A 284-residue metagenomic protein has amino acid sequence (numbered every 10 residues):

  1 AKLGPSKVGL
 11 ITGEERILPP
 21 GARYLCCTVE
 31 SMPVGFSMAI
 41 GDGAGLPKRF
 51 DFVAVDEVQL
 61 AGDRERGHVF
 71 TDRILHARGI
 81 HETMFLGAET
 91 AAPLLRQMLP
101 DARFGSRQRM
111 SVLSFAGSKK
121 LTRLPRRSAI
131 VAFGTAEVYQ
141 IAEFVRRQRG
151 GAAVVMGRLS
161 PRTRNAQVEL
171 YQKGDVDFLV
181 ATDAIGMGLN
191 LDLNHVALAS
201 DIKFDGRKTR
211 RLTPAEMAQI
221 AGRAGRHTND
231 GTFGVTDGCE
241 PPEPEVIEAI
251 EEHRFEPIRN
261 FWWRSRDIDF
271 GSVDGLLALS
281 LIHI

Functional and structural regions predicted by a protein language model:
L3-S37: Inter-Walker segment of RecA-like/P-loop motor cores
G35-M38, Q59-T71, L189-D192: Conserved ATPase-coupling elements of RecA-like P-loop NTPase cores
L60-M110: Post-DEXD/H (motif II) to motif III coupling segment of the RecA-like Helicase ATP-binding lobe
M84-F85, P125-V145: Conserved strand-helix element at the start of the C-terminal RecA-like helicase core
S160-A181: Conserved helicase ATPase core of P-loop NTP-dependent helicases/translocases
D177, D183-H227: Conserved RecA-like helicase motor core of SF1/SF2 enzymes
T213-E248: Conserved segment of the helicase C-terminal RecA-like domain
I282-I284: Conserved small/polar residues in nucleotide/adenosyl-binding loops
